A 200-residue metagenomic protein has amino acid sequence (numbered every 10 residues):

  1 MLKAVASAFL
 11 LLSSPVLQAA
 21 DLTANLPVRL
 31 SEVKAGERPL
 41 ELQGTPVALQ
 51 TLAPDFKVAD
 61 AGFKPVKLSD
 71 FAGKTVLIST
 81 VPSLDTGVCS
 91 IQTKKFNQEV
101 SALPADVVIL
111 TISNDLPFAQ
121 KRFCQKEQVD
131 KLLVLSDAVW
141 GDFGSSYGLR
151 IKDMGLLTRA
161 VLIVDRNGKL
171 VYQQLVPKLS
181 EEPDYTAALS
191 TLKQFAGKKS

Functional and structural regions predicted by a protein language model:
L2-A59: N-terminal targeting signals for export/organelle localization
N25, L30-P39, L135-S145, G197-S200: Short, positively charged
L52, T75, L156-T158: Short, small/polar residue-rich loop motifs at catalytic or cofactor-binding pockets
A61-G62, R166: Short, ordered coil/turn segments that flank beta-strands lining enzyme active or ligand-binding pockets
V66-F96: Short active-site neighborhood of thiol/selenol oxidoreductases, capturing the structured segment around
S90-V129, G141-F143: Structural microenvironment flanking redox-active thiols in thiol-disulfide oxidoreductases
Q120-K121, E127-T158: Short, internal strand/loop/helix patches that form the active-site neighborhood or redox-interaction surface
T158-S200: Thiol-/selenol-based redox modules, centered on thioredoxin-like and closely related oxidoreductase domains
